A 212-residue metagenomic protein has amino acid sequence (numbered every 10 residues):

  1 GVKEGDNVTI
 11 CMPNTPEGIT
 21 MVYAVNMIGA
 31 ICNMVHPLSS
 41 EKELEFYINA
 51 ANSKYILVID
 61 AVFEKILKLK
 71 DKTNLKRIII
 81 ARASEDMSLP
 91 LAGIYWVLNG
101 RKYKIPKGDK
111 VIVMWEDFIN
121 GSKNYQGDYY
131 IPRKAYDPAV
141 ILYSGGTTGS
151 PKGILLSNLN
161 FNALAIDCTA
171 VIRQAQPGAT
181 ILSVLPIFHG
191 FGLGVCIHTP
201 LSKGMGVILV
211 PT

Functional and structural regions predicted by a protein language model:
G1-S39, V184-P186: Conserved AMP-binding/adenylate-forming
V8, V25, I56, P138 (+3 more regions): Conserved S/T- and glycine-rich ATP-binding loop of Class I adenylate-forming
M12-P13, A30-F46, D60-V62, M205-T212: ATP-dependent adenylate-forming carboxylate-activation enzymes
V22-I28, A50, H189, H198-S202: Short hydrophobic alpha-helices that are characteristic scaffold elements of the AMP-binding
P37-L69, L164-L182: Conserved ATP-dependent adenylate/AMP-binding module captured primarily in the ANL superfamily
A61-E64, K76, R82-E116: Alpha-helical membrane-targeting segments
I105-Y143, S150, R173-T180: Conserved pre-ATP/AMP-binding loop-to-beta segment of ANL
N162-T180, F188-T212: Conserved AMP-binding/adenylation subdomain of ANL enzymes
